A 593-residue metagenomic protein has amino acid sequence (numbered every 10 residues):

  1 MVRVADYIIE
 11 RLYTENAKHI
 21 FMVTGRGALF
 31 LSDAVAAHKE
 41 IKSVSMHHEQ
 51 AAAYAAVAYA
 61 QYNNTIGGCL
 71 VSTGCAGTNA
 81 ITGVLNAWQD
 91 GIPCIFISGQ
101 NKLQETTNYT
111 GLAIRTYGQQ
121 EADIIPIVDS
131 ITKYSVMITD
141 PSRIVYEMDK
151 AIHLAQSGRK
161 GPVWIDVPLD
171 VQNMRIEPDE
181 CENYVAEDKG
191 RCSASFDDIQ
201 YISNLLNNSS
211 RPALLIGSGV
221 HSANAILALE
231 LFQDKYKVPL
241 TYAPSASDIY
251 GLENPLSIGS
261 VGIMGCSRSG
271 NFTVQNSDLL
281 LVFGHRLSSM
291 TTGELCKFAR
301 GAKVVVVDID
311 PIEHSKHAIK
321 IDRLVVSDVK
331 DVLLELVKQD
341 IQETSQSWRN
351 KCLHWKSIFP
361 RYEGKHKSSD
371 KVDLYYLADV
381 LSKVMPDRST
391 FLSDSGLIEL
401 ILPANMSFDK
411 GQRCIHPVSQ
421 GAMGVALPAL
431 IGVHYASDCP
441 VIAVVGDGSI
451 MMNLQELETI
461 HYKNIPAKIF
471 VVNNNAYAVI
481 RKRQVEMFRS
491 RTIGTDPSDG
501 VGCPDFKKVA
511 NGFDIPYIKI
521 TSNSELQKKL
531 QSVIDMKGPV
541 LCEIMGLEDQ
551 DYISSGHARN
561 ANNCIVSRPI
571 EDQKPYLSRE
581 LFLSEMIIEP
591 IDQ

Functional and structural regions predicted by a protein language model:
M1-I341, V384-D387, P466-I469, M487-S490: N-terminal alpha/beta PP-like core and its mobile active-site loop of ThDP/TPP-dependent enzymes
A5-E15, G25-R26, L31-H38, L353-L427 (+1 more regions): Active-site diphosphate/adenylate-binding microenvironment
A28, E49-Y54, G77, I398-L400 (+2 more regions): Short acidic loop-to-helix transition motifs that present clustered carboxylates
I97, T107-Q119, I263, N271 (+5 more regions): Thiamine diphosphate
K160-W164, Q342-W355, L541: Flexible, glycine/charged-enriched surface loops at secondary-structure junctions
W164, V306, L392, V444-V445: Generic enzyme active-site microenvironment
D166, L392-D394, E543: Short beta-strand segments
E182-D198, S345-K371: Long, charged amphipathic helices and adjacent flexible linkers at domain junctions
